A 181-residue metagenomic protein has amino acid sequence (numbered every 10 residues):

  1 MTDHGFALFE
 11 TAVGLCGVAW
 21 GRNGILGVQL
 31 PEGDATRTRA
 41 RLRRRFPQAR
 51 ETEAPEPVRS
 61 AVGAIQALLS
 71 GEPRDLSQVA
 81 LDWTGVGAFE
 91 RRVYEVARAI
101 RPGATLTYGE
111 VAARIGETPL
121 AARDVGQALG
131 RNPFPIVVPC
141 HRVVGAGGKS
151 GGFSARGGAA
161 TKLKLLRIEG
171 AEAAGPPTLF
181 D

Functional and structural regions predicted by a protein language model:
M1-L120, I168-D181: Basic nucleic-acid-binding alpha-helical/helix-turn surface characteristic of O6-alkylguanine DNA
V93, G145-A146: N-terminal alpha-helical segment
A121-V125: Helix-turn-helix DNA-binding helix
R131, V137-V138: Major-groove DNA-recognition helix of helix-turn-helix-type DNA-binding domains
A146-D181: …primarily DNA-binding HTH/wHTH and HhH modules…
